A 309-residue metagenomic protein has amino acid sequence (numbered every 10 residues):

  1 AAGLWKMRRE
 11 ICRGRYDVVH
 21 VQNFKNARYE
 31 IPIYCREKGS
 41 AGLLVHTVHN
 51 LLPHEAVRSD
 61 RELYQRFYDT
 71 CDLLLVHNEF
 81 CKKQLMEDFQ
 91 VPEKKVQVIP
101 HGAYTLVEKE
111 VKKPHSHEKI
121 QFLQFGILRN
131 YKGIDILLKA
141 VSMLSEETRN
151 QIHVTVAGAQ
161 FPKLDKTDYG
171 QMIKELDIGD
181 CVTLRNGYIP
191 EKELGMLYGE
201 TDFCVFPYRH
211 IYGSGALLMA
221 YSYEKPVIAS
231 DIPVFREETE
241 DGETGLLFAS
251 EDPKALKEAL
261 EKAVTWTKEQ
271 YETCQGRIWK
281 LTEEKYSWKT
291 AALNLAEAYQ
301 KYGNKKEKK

Functional and structural regions predicted by a protein language model:
D69-E87, V91-E108: Donor nucleotide-sugar binding/catalytic pocket of nucleotide-sugar-dependent glycosyltransferases
H115-K132, L138-V141, V154-T155: Conserved donor-binding/catalytic core segment of Leloir-type glycosyltransferases
H153-T167, G187: Glycosyltransferase donor-sugar binding loop
T167-Y188: Nucleotide-activated donor-binding/catalytic signature segment of Leloir-type glycosyltransferases, i.e., the conserved
M196-Y212, K225: Acidic donor-binding loop of glycosyltransferase active sites
A220, P226-A229, R236: Short hydrophobic beta-strand element within catalytic cores of glycosyltransferases and related nucleotide-activated
D241-G242, L246-K254, K262-K268: Conserved acidic donor-binding segment of nucleotide-sugar-dependent glycosyltransferases
A255, E269-K285, E297: A short, well-ordered alpha-helix in the C-terminal region of glycosyltransferases
